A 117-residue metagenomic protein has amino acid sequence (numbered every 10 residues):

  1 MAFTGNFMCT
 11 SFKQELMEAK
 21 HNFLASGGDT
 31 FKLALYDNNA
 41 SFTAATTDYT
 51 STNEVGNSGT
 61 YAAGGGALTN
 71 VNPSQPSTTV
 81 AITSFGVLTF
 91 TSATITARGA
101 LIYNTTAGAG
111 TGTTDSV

Functional and structural regions predicted by a protein language model:
M1-R98, T105-V117: Small cysteine-rich, disulfide-bonded extracellular modules of the LU/uPAR three-finger superfamily and closely related
